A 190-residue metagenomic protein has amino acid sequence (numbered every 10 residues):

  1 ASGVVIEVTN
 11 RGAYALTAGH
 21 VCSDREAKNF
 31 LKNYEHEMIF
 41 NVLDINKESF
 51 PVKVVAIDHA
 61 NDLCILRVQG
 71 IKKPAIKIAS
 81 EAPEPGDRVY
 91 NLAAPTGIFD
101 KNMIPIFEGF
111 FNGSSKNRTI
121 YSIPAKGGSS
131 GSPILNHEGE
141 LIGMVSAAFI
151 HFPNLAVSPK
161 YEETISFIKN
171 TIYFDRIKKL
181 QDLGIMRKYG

Functional and structural regions predicted by a protein language model:
A1-A18, N61, F167, F174-G190: N-terminal activation segment of mature serine protease catalytic domains
V4, P124-V145: Catalytic nucleophile loop of clan PA
I6-H59: Catalytic-histidine neighborhood of serine endopeptidases, predominantly the chymotrypsin-like S1/PA family
V8, V55-I57, S114, H137 (+1 more regions): Residue-level recognition of beta-strand microenvironments
A13-T17, D62-Q69, T119-Y121: A generic structural motif
K28-L31, E35-E37, P51-V52, K73 (+2 more regions): C-terminal cap/linker of serine protease catalytic domains
K73-S129, V145-A156: Flexible, gly/ser-rich surface segments that form the specificity/activation loops bordering the active-site cleft
